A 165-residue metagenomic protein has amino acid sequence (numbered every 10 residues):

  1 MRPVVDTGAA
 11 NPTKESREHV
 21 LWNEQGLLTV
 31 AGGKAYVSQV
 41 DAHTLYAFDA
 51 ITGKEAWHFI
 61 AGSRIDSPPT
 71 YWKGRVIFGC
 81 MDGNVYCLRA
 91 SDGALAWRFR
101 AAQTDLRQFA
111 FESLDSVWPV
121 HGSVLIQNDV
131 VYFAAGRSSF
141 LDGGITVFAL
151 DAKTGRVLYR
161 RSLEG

Functional and structural regions predicted by a protein language model:
M1-Y36, T44-Y46, K54-A61, A94-L114 (+2 more regions): Aromatic (tryptophan-biased) beta-strands that constitute blades/sheets of beta-rich domains
E18-L45, F59-Y86, S113-V147: Repeat-blade elements of multi-bladed beta-propeller folds
I51-T52, S63, S91-D92, W118: A short beta-strand motif that forms part of the nucleic acid-binding face of small beta-barrel RNA-binding folds
N84-F99, F133: A broadly tuned preference for mixed-charge, low-complexity surface segments
